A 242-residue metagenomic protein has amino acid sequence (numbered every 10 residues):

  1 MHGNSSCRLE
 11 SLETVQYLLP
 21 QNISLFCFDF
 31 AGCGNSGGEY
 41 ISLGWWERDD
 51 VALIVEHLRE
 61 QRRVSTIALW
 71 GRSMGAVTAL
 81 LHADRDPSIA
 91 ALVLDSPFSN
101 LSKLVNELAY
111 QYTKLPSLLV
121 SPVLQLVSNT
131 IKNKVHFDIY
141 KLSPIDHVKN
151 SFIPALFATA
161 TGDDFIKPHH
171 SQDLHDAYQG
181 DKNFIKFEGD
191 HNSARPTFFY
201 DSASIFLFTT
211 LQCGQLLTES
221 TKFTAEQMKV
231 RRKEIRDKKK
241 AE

Functional and structural regions predicted by a protein language model:
N4-Y17, F30, H169: The serine-hydrolase catalytic nucleophile loop
E10, I41-R62: Alpha/beta-hydrolase active-site loop
T14, P144, I153, K167-D176: Short alpha-helix in the alpha/beta-hydrolase fold that links the catalytic acid
V15-G37: Conserved alpha/beta-hydrolase
L81-Y140, D146, K186: Hydrolase active-site cap/lid region
N150-F152, F157-T159, D163: Short beta-strand/loop motif that positions the catalytic acidic residue of the alpha/beta-hydrolase fold
H175-A194: Catalytic histidine neighborhood in serine/cysteine hydrolases with alpha/beta-hydrolase-type architecture
T197-E242: Catalytic active-site module of serine/aspartate enzymes centered on a nucleophile-bearing elbow/loop
